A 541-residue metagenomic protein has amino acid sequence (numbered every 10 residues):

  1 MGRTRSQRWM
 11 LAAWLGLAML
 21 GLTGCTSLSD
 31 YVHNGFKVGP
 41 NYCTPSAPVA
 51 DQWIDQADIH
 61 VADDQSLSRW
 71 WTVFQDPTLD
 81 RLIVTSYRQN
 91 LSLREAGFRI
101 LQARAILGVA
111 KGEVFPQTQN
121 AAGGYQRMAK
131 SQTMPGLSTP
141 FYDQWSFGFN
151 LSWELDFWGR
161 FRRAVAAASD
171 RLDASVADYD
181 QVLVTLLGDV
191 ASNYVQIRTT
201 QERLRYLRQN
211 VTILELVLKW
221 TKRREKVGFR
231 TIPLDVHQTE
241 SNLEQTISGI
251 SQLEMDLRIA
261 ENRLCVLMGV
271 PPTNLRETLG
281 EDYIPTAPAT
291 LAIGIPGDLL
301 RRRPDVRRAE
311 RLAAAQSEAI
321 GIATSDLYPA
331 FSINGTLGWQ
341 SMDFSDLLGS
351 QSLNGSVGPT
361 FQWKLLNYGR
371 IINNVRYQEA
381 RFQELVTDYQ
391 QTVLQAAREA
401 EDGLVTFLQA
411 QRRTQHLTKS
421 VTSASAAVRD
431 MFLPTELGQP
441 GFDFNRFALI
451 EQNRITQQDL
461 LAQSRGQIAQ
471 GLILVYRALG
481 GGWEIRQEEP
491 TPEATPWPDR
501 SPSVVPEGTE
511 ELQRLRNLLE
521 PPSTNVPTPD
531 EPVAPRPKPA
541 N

Functional and structural regions predicted by a protein language model:
G2-A13: Bacterial N-terminal signal peptides that target proteins for export
L17, T26, V32-N34, P272 (+2 more regions): Acidic, low-complexity, intrinsically disordered peripheral segments
L22-G24: C-terminal motif of bacterial Sec signal peptides marking the signal peptidase cleavage site
S27-Q56: Charged, compositionally biased N-terminal leader segments and the immediate start of the first structured element
N34, V38-P45, S68-R69, Q75-T85 (+7 more regions): Small/polar-residue-enriched beta-strand and adjacent coil segments characteristic of outer-membrane beta-barrel
P48-L79: Short alpha-helical hairpin
V61-D63, Q209-E215, V227-I232, V236 (+3 more regions): Short, solvent-exposed, mixed-charge loop/turn linkers that connect secondary-structure elements
A96-A110, V182, L186-Q209, I213-R223 (+5 more regions): Amphipathic alpha-helical coiled-coil segments
